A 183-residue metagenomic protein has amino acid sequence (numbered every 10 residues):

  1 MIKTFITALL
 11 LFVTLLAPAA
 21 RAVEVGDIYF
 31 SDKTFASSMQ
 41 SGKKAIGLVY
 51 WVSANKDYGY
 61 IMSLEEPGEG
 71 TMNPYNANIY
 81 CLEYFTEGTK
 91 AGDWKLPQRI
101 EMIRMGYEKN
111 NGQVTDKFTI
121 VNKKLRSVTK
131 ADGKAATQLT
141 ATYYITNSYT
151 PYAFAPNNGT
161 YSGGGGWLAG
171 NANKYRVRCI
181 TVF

Functional and structural regions predicted by a protein language model:
M1-I6: Bacterial N-terminal signal peptides that target proteins for export
T7-L15: Bacterial N-terminal signal peptides
L16-A22: Sec/Tat signal peptide C-region and signal peptidase I cleavage site
A22-W94, A136-Y144, Y152-A153, G163 (+1 more regions): Extracellular adhesion/carbohydrate-recognition regions
N78-D93, R99-L168, I180-V182: An exposed tryptophan-centered "aromatic clamp" motif
